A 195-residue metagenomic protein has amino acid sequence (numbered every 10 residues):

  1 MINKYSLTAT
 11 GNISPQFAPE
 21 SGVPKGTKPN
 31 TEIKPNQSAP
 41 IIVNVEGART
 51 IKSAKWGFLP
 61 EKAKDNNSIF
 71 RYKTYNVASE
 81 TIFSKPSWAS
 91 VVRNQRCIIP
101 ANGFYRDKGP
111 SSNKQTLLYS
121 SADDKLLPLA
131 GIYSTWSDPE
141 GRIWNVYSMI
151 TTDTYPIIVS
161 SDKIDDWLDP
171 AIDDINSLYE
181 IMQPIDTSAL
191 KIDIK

Functional and structural regions predicted by a protein language model:
M1-K195: Short linear sequence motif anchored by a di-proline
